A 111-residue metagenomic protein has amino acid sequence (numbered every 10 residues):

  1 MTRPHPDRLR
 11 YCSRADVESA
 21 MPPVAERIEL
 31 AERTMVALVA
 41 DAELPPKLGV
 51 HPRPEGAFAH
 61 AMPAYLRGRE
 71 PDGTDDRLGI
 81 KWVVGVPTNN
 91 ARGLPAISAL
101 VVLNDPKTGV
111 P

Functional and structural regions predicted by a protein language model:
M1-P111: N-terminal ligand-binding/catalytic initiation module
